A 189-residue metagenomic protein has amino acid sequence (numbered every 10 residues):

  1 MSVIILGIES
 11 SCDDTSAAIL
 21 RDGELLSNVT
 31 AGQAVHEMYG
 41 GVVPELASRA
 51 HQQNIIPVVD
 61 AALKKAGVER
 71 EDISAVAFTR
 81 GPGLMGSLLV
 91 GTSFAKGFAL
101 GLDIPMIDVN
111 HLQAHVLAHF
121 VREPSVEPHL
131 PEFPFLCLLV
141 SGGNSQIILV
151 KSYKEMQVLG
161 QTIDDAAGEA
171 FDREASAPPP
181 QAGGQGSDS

Functional and structural regions predicted by a protein language model:
M1-S2, V109-F135: Conserved phosphate-binding catalytic cores of ATP/NTP-utilizing and phosphoryl-transfer enzymes
S2-P82, H111: N-terminal beta-alpha supersecondary unit
V3, S11, N28, P131-E132 (+2 more regions): A short helix-loop
V3-G7, A75-A77, S87, L130 (+1 more regions): Short glycine-aspartate micro-motif
T15-L20, C137, S145-L149: Short beta-strand scaffold segments in enzyme catalytic cores
F78-D103, V121-R122: Short Gly/Thr/Asp-enriched flexible loops that form oxyanion-binding sites at enzyme active sites
A95-V116, G160-A166: Short, acidic/small-residue loops that bind anionic groups at enzyme active sites
